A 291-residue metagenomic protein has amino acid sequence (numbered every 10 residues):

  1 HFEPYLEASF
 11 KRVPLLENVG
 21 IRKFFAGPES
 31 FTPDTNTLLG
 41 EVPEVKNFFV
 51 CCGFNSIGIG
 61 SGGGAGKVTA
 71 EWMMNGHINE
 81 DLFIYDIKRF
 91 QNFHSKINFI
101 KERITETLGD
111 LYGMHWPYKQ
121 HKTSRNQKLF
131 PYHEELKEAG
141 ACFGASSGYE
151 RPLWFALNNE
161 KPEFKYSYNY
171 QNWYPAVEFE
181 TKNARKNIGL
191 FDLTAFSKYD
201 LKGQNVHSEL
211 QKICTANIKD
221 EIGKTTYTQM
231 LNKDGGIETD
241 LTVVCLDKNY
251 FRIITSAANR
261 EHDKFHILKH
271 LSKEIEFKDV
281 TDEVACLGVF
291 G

Functional and structural regions predicted by a protein language model:
F2-K128: C-terminal catalytic lobe of FAD-dependent flavoproteins
E80-D81, Y85-G291: Glycine/proline-enriched, intrinsically flexible loops and inter-domain linkers
